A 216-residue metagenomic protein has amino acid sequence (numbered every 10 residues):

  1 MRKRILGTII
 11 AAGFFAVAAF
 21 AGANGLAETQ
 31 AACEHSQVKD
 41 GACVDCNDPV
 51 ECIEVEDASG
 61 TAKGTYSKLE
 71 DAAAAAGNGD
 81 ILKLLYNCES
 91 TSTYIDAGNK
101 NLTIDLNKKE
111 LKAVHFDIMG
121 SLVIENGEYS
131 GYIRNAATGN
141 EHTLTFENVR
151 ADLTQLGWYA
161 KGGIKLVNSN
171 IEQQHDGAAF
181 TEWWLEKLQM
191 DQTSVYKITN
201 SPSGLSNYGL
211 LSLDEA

Functional and structural regions predicted by a protein language model:
R4-A23: Sec-dependent N-terminal signal peptides of Gram-positive bacterial secreted proteins and lipoproteins
A19-C33: Sec-dependent signal peptide cleavage junction
A31, H35-Q37, C43-C46, A72 (+2 more regions): Extracellular/surface recognition and adhesion modules
C33-K39, V50-S59, N200: Disulfide-bonded cysteine-rich modules in secreted/extracellular proteins, activating on the conserved Cys frameworks
E51-L85: Acidic Gly/Asp/Thr-rich repetitive segments characteristic of extracellular carbohydrate-active and adhesion proteins
I81-L102, L106-V114: N-terminal extracellular ligand-recognition/capping segment immediately after the signal peptide
I104-K109, V114-F116, L122-G127, L144-L156 (+5 more regions): Solvent-exposed loop/turn tips at the surfaces of repeat/solenoid architectures
G139-E141: Short, solvent-exposed linear patches
